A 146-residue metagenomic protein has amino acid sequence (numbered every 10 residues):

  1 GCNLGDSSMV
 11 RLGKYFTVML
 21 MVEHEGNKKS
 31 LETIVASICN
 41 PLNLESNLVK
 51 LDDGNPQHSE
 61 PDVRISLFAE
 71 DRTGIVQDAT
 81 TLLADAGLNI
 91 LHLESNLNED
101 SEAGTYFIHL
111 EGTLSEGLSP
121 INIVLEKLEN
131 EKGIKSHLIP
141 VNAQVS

Functional and structural regions predicted by a protein language model:
G1-S146: A conserved regulatory-domain signal marking ACT and ACT-like small-molecule sensing domains and adjacent regulatory
